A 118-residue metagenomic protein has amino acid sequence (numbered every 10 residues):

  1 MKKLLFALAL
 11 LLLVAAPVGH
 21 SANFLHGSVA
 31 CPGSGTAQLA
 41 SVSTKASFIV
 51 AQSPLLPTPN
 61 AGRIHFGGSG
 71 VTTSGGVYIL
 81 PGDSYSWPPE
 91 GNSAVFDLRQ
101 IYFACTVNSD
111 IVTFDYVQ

Functional and structural regions predicted by a protein language model:
L4-V14: Sec-dependent N-terminal signal peptides
A15, H20-S21: Boundary at the C-terminal end of the N-terminal hydrophobic targeting segment
N23, V107-Q118: A short, polar beta-strand/turn micro-motif
N23-K45, V71-T73, N108: Surface-exposed ligand/attachment interfaces on beta-rich extracellular proteins
T44-I49, N92-D110: Noncatalytic modules at the cell exterior or secretory-pathway interfaces, chiefly beta-strand-rich lectin/adhesion
A51-Q52, H65-G67, G82, P88 (+1 more regions): Beta-strand-rich, repetitive solenoid scaffolds
P54-V77, T113-V117: Short, surface-exposed beta-strand/strand-loop-strand elements in extracellular ectodomains
L80-L98: Beta-sandwich interaction modules
